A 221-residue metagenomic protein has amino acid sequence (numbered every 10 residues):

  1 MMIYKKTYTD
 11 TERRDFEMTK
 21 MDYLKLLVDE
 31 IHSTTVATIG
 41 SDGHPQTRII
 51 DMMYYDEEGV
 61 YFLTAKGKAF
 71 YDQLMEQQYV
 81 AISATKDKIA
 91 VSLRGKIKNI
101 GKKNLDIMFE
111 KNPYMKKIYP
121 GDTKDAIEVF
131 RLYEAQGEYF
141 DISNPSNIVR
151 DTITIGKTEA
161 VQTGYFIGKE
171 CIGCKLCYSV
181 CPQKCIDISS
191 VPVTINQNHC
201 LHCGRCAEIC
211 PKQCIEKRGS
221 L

Functional and structural regions predicted by a protein language model:
M2-T35: Extreme N-terminal tail/first-helix region
L26-S41, V80-A84: A short, Trp-centered hydrophobic/proline-enriched beta-strand micro-motif
I50-Y54: A short, well-structured catalytic beta-strand-centered motif of the EAL phosphodiesterase domain for c-di-GMP
E57-Y61: Short active-site oxyanion
A69-F130, E134-Q136, I142: Short, structured beta-strand-loop surface elements
I127-V129, E134, E138-V180, K184 (+1 more regions): Ferredoxin-type iron-sulfur electron-transfer modules and their immediate structural context
L176-V193, R205-L221: Iron-sulfur cluster-binding cysteine motifs and their immediate structural context in ferredoxin-like electron-transfer
